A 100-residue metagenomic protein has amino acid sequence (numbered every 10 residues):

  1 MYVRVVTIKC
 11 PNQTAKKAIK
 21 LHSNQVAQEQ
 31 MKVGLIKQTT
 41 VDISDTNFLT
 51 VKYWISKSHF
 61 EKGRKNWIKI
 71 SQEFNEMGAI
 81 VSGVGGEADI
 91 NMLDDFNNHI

Functional and structural regions predicted by a protein language model:
M1-L49, Y53-K69, E76-I100: Short S/T/G/P-rich N-terminal loop/turn motif that feeds into the first structured element of a domain
